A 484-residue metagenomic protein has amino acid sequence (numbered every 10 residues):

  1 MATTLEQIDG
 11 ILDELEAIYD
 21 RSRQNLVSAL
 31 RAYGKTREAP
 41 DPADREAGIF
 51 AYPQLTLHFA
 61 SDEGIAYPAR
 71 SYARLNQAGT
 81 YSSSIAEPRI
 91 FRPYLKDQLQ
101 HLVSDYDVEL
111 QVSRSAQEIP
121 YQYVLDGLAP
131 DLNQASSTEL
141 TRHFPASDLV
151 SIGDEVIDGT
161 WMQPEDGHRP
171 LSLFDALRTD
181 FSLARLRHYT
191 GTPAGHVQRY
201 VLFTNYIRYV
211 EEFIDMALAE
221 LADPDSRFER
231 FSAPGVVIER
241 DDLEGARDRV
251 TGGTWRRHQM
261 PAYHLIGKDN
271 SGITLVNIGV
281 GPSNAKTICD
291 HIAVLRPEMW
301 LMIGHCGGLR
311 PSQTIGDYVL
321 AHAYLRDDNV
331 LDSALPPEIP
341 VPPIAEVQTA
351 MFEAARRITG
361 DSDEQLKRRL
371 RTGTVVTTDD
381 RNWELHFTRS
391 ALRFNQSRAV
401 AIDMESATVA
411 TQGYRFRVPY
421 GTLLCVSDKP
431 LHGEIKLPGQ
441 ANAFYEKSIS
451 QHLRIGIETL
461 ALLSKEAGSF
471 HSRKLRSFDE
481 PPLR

Functional and structural regions predicted by a protein language model:
M1-M299, G307-R484: Accessory terminal and edge-of-domain segments that mediate assembly/interaction and cofactor placement around
